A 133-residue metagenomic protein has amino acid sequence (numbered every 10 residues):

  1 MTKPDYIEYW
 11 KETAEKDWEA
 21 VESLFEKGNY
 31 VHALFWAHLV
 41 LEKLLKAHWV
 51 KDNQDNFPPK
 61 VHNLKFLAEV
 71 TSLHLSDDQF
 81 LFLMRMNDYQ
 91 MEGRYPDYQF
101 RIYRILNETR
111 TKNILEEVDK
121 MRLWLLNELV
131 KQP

Functional and structural regions predicted by a protein language model:
M1-P133: Terminal alpha-helical segments
